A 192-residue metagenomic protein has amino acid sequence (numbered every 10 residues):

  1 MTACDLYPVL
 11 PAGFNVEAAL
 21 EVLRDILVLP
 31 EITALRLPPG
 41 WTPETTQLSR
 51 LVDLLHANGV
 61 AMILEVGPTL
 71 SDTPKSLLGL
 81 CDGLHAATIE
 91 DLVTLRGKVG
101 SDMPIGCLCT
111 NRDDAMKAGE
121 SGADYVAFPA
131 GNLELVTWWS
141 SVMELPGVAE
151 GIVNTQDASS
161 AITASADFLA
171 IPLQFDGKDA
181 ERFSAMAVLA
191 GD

Functional and structural regions predicted by a protein language model:
M1-H85, G97-R112, K117-A123, E144 (+3 more regions): Conserved N-terminal beta1-alpha1 strand-loop-helix module at the mouth
R24, V93, T137: Active-site phosphate/pyrophosphate- and oxyanion-stabilizing loops and adjacent acidic/basic residues in soluble
T69, E90-D91: Acidic/glycine-enriched connector segments
A86-A87, A127-P129: Non-cysteine beta-strand/loop elements that form the S-adenosyl-L-methionine
A127, W139, G147-E150: Long, contiguous hydrophobic alpha-helical segments, chiefly transmembrane helices and signal peptides
A130-V142: Flexible, gly/pro- and Lys/Arg-enriched active-site loops
V148-I152, I171-L173: Glycine-rich beta-strand-to-loop/alpha-helix junction loops that act as flexible
A166-A170: C-terminal binding/interaction regions
